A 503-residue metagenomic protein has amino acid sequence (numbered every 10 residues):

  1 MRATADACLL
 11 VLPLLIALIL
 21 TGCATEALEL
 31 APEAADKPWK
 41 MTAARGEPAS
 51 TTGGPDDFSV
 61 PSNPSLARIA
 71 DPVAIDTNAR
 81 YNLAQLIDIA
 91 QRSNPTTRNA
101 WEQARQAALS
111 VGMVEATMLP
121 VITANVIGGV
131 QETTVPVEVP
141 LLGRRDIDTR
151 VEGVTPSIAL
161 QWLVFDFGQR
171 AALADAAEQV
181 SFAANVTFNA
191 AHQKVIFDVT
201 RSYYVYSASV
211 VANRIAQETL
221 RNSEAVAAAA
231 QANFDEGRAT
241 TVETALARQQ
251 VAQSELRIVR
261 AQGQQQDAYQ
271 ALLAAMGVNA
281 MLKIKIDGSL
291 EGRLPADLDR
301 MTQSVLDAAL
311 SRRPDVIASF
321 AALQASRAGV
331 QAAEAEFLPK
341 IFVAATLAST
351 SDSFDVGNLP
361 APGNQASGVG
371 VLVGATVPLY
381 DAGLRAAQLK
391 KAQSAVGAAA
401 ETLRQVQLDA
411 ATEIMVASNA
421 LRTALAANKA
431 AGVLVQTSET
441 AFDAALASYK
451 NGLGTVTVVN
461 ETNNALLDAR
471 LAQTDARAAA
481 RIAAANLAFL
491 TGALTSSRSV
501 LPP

Functional and structural regions predicted by a protein language model:
R2-I89, V139-P140, Q262-A308, L490-P503: Terminal intrinsically disordered/low-complexity segments used for targeting and assembly
A24, A190-A308, A420, A424 (+3 more regions): Periplasmic alpha-helical coiled-coil/stalk elements that build and connect Gram-negative outer-membrane
I69-A79, N125-A159, G288-D299, Q331-E334 (+3 more regions): Small/polar, glycine/serine/threonine/aspartate-rich low-complexity segments that form flexible
D88-R98, R105-V121, R150, S157-D175 (+9 more regions): A glycine-/polar-enriched beta->alpha junction
W101, D175, T241-Q249, V456-N464: Short, charged, amphipathic alpha-helical segments
F234-R238, Y449-L453, L490: A short glycine-centered flexible hinge/capping loop motif at secondary-structure junctions
P378-A430, L434: C-terminal structural cap/anchor segments
